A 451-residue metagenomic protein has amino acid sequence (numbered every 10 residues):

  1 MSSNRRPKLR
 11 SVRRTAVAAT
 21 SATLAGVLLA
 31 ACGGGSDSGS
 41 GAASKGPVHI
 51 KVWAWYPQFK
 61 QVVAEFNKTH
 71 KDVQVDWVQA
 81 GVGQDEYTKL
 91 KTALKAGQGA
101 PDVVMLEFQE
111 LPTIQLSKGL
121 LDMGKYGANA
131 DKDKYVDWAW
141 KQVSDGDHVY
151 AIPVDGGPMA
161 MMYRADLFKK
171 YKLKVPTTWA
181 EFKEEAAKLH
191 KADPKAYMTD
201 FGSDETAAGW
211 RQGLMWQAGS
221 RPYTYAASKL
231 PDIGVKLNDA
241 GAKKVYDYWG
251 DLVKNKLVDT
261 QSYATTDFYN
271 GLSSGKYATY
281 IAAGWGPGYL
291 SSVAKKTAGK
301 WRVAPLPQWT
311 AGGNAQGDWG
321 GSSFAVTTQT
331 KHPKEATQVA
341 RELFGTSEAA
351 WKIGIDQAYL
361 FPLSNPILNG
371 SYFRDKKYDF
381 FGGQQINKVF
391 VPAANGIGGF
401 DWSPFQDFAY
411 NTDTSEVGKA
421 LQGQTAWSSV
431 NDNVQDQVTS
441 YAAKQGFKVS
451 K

Functional and structural regions predicted by a protein language model:
M1-I50, K68, A128, T439-K451: Short, low-complexity disordered leader/linker segments with a strong preference for bacterial N-terminal type II
S44-P57, V73-Q79, D102-V103, Y150 (+2 more regions): Short, well-ordered beta-strand elements
E65-Y135, K169-T177, Y269-G271, G275-T279 (+1 more regions): Extracytoplasmic "Venus flytrap"/periplasmic binding protein-like
A100-D102, D131-L167, Y197, G313-G317 (+1 more regions): A structural signal for short loop-to-beta-strand junctions that line the ligand-binding cleft of periplasmic/secreted
F108-M159, W210-W216, R302-A304, K388 (+1 more regions): Hinge/lid segment of periplasmic solute-binding proteins
P112, G286-T297, T310-N411, A443-K451: C-terminal lobe and pocket-closing loops of periplasmic/extracytoplasmic Venus-flytrap solute-binding proteins
H148-V154, M159, K183-G234, Y277: Extracytoplasmic/periplasmic solute-binding protein
A186, P231-Q261, L306: Glycine-centered hinge/linker elements that transmit conformational signals in sensory and ligand-binding systems
